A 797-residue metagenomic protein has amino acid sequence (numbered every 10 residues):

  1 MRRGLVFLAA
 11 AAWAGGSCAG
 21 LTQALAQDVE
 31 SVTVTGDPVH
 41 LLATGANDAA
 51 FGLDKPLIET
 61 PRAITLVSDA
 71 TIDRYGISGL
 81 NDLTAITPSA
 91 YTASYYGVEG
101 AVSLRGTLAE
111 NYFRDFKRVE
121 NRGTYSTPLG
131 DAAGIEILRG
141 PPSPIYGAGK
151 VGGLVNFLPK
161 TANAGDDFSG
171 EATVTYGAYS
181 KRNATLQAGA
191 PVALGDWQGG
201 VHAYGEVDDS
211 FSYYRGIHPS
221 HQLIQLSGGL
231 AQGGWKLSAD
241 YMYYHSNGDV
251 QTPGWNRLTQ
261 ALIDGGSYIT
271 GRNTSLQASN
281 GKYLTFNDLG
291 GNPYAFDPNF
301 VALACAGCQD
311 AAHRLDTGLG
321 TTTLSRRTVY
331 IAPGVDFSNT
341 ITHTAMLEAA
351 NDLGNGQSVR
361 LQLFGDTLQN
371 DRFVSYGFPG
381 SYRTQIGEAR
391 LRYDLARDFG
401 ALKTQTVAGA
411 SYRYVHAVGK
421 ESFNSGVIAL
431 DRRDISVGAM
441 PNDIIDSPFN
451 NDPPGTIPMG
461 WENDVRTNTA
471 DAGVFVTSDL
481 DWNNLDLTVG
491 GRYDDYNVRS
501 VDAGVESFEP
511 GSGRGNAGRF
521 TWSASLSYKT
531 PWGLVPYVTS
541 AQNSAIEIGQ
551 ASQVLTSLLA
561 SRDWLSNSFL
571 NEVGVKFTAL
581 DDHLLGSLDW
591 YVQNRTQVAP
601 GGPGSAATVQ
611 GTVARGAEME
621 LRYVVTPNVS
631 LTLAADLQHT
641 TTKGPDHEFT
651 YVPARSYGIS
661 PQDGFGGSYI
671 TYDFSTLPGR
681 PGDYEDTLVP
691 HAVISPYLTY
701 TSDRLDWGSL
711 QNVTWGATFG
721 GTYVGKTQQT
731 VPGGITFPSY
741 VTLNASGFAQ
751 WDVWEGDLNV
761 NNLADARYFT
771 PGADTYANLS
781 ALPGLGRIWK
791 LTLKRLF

Functional and structural regions predicted by a protein language model:
M1-I77, N81-S89, G189, G784: N-terminal Sec signal peptide and the immediately downstream disordered periplasmic leader that contains the TonB box
L41-A43, L66, R74, L80-I86 (+3 more regions): Periplasmic plug
G130-A133, P144-I224, A231-K236, H343 (+1 more regions): Outer-membrane beta-barrel translocator/receptor signature
Q222-T406, Y414, L585: Outer-membrane beta-barrel domain signature, strongest for Gram-negative TonB-dependent receptors and also present
R360-F364, K529-W532, Y537, L565-D646: Membrane-embedded beta-barrel scaffold of Gram-negative outer-membrane proteins
K403, V407-G533, A634, H639: Signature of Gram-negative outer-membrane beta-barrel scaffolds
N484-L487, W590-N594, T608-V731, T792-L796: Gram-negative outer-membrane beta-barrel transporters
L631, T722-T730, F748-F797: C-terminal beta-signal and adjacent terminal beta-strands/loops of Gram-negative outer-membrane beta-barrel proteins
